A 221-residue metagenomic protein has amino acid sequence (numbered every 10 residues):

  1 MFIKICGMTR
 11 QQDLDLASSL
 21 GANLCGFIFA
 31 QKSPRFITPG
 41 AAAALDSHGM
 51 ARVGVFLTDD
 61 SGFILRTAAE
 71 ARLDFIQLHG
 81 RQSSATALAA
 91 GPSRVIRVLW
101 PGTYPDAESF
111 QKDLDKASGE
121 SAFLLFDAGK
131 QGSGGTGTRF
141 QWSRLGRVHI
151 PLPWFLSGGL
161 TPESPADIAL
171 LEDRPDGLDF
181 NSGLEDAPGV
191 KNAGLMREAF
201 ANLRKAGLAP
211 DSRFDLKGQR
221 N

Functional and structural regions predicted by a protein language model:
M1-N221: Conserved N-terminal beta1-alpha1 strand-loop-helix module at the mouth
